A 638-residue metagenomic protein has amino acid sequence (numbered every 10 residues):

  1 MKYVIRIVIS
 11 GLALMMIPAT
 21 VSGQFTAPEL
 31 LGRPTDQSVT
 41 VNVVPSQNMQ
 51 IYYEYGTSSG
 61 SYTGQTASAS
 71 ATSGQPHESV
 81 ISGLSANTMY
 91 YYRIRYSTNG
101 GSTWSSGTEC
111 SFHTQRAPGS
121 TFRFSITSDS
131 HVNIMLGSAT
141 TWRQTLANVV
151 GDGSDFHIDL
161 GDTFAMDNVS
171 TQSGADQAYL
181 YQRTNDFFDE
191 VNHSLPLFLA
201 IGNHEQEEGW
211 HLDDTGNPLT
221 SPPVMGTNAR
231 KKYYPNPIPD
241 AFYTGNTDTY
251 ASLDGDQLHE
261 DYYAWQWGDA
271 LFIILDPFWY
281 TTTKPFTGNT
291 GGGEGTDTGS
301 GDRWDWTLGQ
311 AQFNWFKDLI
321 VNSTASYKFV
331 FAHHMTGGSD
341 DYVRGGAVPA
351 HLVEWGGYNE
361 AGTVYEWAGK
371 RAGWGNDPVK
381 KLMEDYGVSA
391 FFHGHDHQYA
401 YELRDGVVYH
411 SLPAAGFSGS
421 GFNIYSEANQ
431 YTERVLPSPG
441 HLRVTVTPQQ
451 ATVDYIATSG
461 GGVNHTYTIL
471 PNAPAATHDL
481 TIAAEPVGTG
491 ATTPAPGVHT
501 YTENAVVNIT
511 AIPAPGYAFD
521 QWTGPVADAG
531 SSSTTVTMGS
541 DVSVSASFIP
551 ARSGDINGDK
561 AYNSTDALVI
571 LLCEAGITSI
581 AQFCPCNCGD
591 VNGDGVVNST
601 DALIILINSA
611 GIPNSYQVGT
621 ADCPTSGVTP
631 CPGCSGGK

Functional and structural regions predicted by a protein language model:
G23-G421, R434-V435, R443-A475: Metal-dependent phosphoester/phosphodiester hydrolase catalytic core
G32-P34, D479-H499, S553-G558: Short, solvent-exposed loop/edge segments of extracellular or virion-exposed proteins
Q37-V41, H478-L480, A505-V507: Structural beta-strand segments of beta-rich domains
V44-S46, E485, I509-P515: Acidic, Ser/Thr
A86-N87, E503, P515, M538-S540: Surface-exposed loops/turns
A476-A484, S533-A551: Conserved "repeat-terminator" motif of extracellular CCP/Sushi domains
A505-T534: Surface-exposed interfaces of beta-sheet-rich extracellular modules
S545-K638: Cellulosome-associated attachment modules in secreted, modular CAZymes
